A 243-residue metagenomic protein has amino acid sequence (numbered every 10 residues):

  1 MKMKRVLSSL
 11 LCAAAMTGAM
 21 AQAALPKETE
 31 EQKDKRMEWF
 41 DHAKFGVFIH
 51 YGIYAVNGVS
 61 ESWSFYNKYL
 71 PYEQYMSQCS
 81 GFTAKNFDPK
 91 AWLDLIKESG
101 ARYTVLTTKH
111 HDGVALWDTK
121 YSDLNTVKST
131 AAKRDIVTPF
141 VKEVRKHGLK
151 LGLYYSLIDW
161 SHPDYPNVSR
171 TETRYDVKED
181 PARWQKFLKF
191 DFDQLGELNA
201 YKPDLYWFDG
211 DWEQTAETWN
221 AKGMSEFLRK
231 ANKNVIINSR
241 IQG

Functional and structural regions predicted by a protein language model:
M1-A24: Bacterial Sec-dependent N-terminal signal peptides
Q22-G243: Mature catalytic domains of secreted/periplasmic carbohydrate-active enzymes
